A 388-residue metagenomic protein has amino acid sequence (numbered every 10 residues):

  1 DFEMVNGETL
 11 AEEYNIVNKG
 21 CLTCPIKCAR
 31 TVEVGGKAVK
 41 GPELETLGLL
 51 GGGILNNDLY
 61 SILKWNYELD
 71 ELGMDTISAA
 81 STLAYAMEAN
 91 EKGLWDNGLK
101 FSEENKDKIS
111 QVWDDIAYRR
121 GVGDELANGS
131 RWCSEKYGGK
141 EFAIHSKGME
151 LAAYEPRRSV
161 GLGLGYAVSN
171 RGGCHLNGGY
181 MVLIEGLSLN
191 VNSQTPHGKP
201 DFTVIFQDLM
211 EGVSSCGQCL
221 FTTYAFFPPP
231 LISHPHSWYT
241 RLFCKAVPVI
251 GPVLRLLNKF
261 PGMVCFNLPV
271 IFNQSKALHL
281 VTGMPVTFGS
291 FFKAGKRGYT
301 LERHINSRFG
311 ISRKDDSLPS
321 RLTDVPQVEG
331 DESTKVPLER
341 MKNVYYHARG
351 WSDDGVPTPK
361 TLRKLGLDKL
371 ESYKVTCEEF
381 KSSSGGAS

Functional and structural regions predicted by a protein language model:
D1-S388: Extended C-terminal regions of large enzymes
